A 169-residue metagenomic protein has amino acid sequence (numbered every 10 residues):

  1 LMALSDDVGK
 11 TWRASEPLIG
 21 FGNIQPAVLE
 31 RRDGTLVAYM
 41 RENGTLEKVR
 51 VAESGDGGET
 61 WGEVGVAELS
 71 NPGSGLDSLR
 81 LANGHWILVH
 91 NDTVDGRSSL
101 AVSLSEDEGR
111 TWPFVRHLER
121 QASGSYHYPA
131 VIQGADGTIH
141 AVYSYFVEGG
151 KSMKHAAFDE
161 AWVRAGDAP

Functional and structural regions predicted by a protein language model:
L1-P169: Asp-box/BNR beta-propeller blade signature and adjacent active/binding-site loops in extracellular glycan-interacting
